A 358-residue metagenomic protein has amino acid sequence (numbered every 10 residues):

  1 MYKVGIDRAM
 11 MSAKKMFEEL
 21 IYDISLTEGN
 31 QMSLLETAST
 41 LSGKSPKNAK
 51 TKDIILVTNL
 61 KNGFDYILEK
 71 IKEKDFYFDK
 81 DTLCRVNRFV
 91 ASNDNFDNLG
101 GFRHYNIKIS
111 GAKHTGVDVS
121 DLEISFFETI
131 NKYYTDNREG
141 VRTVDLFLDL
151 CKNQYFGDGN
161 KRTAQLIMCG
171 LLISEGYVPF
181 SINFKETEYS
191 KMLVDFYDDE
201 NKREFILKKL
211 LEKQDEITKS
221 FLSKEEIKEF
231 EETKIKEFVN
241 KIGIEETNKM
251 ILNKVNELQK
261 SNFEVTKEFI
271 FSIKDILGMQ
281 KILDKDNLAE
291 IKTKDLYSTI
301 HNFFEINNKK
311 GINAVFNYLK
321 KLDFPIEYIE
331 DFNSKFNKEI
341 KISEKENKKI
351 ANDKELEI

Functional and structural regions predicted by a protein language model:
M1-K281, K285-I358: FIC/Doc superfamily catalytic core
